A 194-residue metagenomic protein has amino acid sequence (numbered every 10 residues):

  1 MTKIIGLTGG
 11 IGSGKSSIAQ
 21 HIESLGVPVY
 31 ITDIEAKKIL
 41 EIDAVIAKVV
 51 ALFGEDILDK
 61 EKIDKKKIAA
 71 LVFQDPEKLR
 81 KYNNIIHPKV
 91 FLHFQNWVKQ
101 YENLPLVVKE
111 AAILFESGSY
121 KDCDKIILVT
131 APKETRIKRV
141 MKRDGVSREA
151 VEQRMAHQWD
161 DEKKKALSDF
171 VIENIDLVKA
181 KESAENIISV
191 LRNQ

Functional and structural regions predicted by a protein language model:
M1-V27, I31-I34: Walker A (P-loop) phosphate-binding motif
I4, A19, T32, I42 (+8 more regions): A general structural signal for well-ordered alpha-helical segments in protein cores
I4, V29, P105-L106, K165 (+1 more regions): Hydrophobic "anchor" residues on beta-strands that sit immediately upstream of conserved functional sites
P28, I34, K125, D169-F170: Well-ordered beta-strand positions
I34, K38-P105: ATP-dependent small-molecule kinase phosphotransfer cores that center on conserved nucleotide phosphate-binding segments
P88-L92, V107-A112, E152-H157: Short gly/ser/thr-rich secondary-structure transition/capping motifs
H93-Y101, L106-R143: ATP-dependent NMP and nucleoside kinases share a basic, alpha-helical "lid"
K121-D122, K133, K142, V146-V190: Small-molecule kinase domains that catalyze NTP-dependent phosphoryl transfer to phosphate-bearing small molecules
